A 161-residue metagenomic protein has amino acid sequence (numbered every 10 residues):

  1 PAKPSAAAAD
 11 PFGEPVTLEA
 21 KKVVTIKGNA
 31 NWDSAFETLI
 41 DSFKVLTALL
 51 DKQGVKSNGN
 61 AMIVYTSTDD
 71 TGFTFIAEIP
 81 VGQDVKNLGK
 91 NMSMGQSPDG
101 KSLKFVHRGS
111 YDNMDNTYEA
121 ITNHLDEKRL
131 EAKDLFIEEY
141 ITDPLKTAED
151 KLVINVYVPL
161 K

Functional and structural regions predicted by a protein language model:
P1-K161: A solvent-exposed interaction/effector surface
